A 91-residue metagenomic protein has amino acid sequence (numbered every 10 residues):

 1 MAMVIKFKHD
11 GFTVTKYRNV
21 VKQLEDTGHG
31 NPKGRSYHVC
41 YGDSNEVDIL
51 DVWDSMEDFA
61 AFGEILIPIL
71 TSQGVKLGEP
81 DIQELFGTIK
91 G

Functional and structural regions predicted by a protein language model:
M1-P68, K76-G91: Short S/T/G/P-rich N-terminal loop/turn motif that feeds into the first structured element of a domain
